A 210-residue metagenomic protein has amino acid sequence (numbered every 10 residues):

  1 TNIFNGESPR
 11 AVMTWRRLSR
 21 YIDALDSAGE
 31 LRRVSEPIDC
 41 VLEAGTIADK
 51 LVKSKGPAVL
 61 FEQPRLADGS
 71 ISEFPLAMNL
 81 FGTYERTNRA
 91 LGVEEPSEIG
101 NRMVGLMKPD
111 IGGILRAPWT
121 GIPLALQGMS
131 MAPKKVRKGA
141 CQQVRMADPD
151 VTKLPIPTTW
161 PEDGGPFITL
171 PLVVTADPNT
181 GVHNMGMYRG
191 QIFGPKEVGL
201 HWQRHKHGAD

Functional and structural regions predicted by a protein language model:
P9-D210: Extended, highly charged
